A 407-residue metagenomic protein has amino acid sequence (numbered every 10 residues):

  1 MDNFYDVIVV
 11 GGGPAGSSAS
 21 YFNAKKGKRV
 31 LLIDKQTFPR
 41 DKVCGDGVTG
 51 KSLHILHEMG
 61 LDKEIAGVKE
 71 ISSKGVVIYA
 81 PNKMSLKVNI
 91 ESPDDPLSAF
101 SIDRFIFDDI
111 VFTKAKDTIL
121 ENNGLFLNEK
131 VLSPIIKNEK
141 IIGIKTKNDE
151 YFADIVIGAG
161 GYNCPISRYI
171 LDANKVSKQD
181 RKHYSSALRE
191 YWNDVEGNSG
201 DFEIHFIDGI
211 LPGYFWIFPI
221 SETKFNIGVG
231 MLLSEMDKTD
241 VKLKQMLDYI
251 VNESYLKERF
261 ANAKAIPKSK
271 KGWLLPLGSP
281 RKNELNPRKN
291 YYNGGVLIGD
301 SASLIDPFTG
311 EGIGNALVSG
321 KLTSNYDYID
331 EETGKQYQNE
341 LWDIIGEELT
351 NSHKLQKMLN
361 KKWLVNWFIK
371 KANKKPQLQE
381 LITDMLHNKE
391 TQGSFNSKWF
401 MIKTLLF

Functional and structural regions predicted by a protein language model:
D2-G13: Beta1/beta-strand and adjacent pyrophosphate-binding region of the FAD-binding site in flavoprotein oxidoreductases
A24-C44: Glycine-rich FAD pyrophosphate-binding loop
T37-H57: Conserved N-terminal glycine-rich FAD pyrophosphate-binding loop of Rossmann-like flavoproteins
L53, E58-F107: A conserved beta-strand/loop capping segment in the N-terminal third of enzymes that catalyze redox or closely related
E58-G75, K175-Y184, N198, Q379: A short alpha-helix-loop-beta-strand transition element characteristic of N-terminal alpha/beta dinucleotide-binding
K114-F260: Predominantly flavin-linked oxidoreductase catalytic cores and closely associated redox partners
V131, E150, E235-E331: FAD/FMN-dependent oxidoreductases across multiple families
N325-F407: C-terminal helical "tail/cap" subdomain of flavin- and related membrane-associated enzymes
